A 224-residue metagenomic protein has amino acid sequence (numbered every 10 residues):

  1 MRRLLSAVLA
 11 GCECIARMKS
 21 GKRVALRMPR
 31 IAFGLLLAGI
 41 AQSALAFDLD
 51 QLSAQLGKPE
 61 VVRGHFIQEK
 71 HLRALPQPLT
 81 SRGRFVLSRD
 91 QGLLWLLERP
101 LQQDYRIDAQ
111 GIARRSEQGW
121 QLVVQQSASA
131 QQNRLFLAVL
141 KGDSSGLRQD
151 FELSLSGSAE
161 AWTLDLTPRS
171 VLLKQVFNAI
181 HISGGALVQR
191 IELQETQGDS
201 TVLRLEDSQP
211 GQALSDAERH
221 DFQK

Functional and structural regions predicted by a protein language model:
R3-F33: Bacterial N-terminal signal peptides that target proteins for export
A32-Q42: Bacterial N-terminal signal peptides
S43-H65, H71-P76, H220-K224: N-terminal leader/targeting segments and the immediate start of mature chains
P59-V61, T80-R82, D90, P100 (+3 more regions): Extracytoplasmic
F66, L93-L97, I112-R115, L164-L166 (+1 more regions): Short hydrophobic/aromatic-rich beta-strand segments that constitute the beta-sheet cores of beta-sandwich/beta-barrel
L75-L79, R84-R89, L93-R99, D104-I107 (+1 more regions): Structural recognition of beta-strand segments within beta-rich domains
R115-A138: Acidic/charged, solvent-exposed loop-and-adjacent secondary-structure segments enriched in E/D, K/R, S/T, and G/P
S144, R148-E152, S156-K224: Gly/Pro-enriched, hydrophobic low-complexity segments that function as extracytoplasmic propeptides/linkers
